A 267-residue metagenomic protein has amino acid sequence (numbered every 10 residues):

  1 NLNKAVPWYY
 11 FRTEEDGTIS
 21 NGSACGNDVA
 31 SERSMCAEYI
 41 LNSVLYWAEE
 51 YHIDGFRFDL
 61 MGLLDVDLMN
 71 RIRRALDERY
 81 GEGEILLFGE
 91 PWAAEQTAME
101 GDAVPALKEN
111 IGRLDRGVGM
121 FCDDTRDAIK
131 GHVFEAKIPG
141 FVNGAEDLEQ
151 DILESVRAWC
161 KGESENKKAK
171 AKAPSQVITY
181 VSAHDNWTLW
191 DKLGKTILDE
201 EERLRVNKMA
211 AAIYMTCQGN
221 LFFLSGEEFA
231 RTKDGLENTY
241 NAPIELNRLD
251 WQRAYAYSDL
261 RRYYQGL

Functional and structural regions predicted by a protein language model:
N1-T18, D102-I111, G235-E245: Aromatic- and acidic-residue-enriched segments that line the glycan-binding/catalytic groove of carbohydrate-active
N1-Y51, M61-Y80, I85-L86, A98: Substrate-binding/active-site clefts of carbohydrate-active enzymes
I19-S31, W187-L198, E245: Short glycine/proline-rich turn/loop motifs
C36, I40-W47, L68, Y180 (+3 more regions): Alpha-helical packing segments of well-folded alpha/beta enzyme cores
R73-R74, E82-S225, F229-A230: Conserved alpha/beta catalytic core and glycan-binding cleft of carbohydrate-active enzymes
E200-L204, I213-F223, E227-F229, K233-L267: Carbohydrate-interacting/catalytic domains
